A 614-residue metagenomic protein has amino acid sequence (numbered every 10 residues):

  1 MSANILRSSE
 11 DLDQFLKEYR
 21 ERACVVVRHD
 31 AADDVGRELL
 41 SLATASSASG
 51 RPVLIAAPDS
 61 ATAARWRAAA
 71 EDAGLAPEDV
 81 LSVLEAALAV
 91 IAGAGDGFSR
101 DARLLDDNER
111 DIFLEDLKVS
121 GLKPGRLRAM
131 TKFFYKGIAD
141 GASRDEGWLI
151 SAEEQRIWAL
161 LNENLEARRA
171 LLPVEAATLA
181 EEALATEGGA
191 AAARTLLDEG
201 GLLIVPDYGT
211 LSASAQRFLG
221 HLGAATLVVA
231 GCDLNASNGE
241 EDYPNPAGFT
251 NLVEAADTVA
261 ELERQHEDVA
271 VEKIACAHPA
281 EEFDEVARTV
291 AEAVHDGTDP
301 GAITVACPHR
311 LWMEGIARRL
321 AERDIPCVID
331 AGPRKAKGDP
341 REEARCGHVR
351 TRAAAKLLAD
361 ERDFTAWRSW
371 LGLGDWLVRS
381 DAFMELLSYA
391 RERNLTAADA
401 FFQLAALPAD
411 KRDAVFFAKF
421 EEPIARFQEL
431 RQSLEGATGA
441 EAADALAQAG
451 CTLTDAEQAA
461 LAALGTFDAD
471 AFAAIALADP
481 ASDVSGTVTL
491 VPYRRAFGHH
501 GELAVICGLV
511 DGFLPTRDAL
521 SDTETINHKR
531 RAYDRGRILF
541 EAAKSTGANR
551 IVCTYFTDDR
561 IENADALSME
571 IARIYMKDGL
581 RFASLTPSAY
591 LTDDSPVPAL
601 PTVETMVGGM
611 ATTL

Functional and structural regions predicted by a protein language model:
M1, E21-A23, R51, F513-L614: Accessory/regulatory regions of helicases
S2-A68, D72-P77, D198-E199, I204-E361 (+1 more regions): Conserved motor-region signature of P-loop NTPase helicases/translocases
S2-E38, N108-D207, A213-F218, T226 (+2 more regions): Accessory N-terminal region flanking or inserted into the helicase ATPase core in nucleic-acid motor proteins
L16-Y19, V26, D30, G95-E115 (+2 more regions): A polyampholytic, Gly/Pro-enriched intrinsically disordered region
A23-C24, R28, S49-F133, A152 (+1 more regions): Conserved P-loop NTPase-based nucleic-acid remodeling module centered on helicase motor cores
E71-D96, L222, D296-G436: ATPase/helicase motor core of nucleic-acid motors
E199, D299, F401-V505, D511-S521 (+5 more regions): Accessory C-terminal helicase-associated subdomains
C346-L371, V505, E524-T546: Conserved RecA-like P-loop NTPase helicase motor core
